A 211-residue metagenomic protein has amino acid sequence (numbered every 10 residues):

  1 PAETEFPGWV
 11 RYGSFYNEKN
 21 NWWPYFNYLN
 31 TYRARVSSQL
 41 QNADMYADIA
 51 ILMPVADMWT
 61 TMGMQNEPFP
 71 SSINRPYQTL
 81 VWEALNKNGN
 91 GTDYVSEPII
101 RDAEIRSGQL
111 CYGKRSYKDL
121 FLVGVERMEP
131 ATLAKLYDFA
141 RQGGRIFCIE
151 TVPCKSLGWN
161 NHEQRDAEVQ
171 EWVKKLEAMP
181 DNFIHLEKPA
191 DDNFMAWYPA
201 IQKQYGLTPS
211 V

Functional and structural regions predicted by a protein language model:
P1-V211: Carbohydrate-binding surfaces of carbohydrate-active enzymes
